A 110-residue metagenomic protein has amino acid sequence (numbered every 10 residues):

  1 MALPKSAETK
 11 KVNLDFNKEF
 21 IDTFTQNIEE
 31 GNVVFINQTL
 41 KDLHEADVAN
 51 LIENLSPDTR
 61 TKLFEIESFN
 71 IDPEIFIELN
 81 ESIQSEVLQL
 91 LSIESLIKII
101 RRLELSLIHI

Functional and structural regions predicted by a protein language model:
A2-I108: Hydrophobic packing positions in regular secondary-structure scaffolds
